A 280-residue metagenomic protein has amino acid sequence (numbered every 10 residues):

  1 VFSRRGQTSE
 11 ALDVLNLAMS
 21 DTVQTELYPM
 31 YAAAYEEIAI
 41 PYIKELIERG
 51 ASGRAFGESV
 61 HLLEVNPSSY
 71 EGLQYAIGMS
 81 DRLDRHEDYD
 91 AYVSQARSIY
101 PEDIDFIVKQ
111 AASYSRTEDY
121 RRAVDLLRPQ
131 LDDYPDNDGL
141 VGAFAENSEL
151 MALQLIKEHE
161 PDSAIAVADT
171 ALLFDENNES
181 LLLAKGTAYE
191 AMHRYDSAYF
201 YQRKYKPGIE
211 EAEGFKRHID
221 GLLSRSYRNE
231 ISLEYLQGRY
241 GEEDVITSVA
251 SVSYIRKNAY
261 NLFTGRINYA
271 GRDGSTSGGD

Functional and structural regions predicted by a protein language model:
R4, E37-P41, E45-R49, G78-R85 (+6 more regions): Register position in tetratricopeptide repeats
T8-V23, R128-D133, E190-E213: TPR/TPR-like (Sel1-like) alpha-helical repeat modules
L27-Y31, I38, G72, F106 (+3 more regions): TPR alpha-solenoid repeat register
N178-S197, R203, E213-D280: Transmembrane beta-barrel domains of bacterial outer-membrane proteins
